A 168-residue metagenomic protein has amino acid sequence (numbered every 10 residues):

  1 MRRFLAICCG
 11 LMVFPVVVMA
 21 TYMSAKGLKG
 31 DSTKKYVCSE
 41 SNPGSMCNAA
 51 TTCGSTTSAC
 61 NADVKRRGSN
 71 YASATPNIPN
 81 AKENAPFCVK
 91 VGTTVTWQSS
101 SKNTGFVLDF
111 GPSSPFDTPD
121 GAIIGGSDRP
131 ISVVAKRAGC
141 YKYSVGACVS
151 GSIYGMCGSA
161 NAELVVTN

Functional and structural regions predicted by a protein language model:
M1-F4: Positively charged n-region of N-terminal signal peptides that target proteins for export
C8-V17: Bacterial N-terminal signal peptides
V18-K29: Signal peptide processing junction and immediate N-terminal pro/mature segment of secreted/exported proteins
Y36-E40, S45-T94: N-terminal edge beta-strand
N84, G92-T96, D128-P130, C140: Intrinsic-disorder/low-complexity, polar/charged segments enriched in Ser/Thr/Lys/Arg/Asp/Glu/Gln
S99-G105: Short proline/glycine-enriched turn/loop motifs at strand-loop junctions of beta-rich domains
K102, F110-T118: Change "in extracellular beta-sheet-rich domains … of secreted and cell-surface proteins" to "in beta-sheet-rich domains
G121-N168: Extracellular/periplasmic metallocenter environments
